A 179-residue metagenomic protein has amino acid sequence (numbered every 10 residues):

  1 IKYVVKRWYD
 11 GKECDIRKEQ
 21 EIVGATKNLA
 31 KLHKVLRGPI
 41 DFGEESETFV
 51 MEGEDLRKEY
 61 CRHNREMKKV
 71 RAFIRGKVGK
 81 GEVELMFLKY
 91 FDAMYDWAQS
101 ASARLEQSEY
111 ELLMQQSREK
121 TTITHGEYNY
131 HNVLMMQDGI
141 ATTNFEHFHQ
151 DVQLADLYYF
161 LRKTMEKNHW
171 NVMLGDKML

Functional and structural regions predicted by a protein language model:
I1-F49: ATP-binding pocket architecture of kinase catalytic cores
D10-C14, H147, M165: Conserved protein-kinase N-lobe ATP-binding Lys motif
E13-R17, G43-I123: ATP-dependent phospho-/nucleotidyl transfer catalytic cores
G24, N28, A93, D156: Charged catalytic carboxylate motif
H33, G79, M94, I140-T142: Gram-positive cell-envelope targeting signals
D55-K58, E146, T164-K167: A ubiquitous short alpha-helical element
R104-L154: Active-site acidic catalytic loop and adjacent metal/ATP-binding pocket of ATP-dependent phosphoryl transfer enzymes
L154-L179: Active-site activation/catalytic loop segments of kinase-like enzymes and analogous catalytic loops in related
